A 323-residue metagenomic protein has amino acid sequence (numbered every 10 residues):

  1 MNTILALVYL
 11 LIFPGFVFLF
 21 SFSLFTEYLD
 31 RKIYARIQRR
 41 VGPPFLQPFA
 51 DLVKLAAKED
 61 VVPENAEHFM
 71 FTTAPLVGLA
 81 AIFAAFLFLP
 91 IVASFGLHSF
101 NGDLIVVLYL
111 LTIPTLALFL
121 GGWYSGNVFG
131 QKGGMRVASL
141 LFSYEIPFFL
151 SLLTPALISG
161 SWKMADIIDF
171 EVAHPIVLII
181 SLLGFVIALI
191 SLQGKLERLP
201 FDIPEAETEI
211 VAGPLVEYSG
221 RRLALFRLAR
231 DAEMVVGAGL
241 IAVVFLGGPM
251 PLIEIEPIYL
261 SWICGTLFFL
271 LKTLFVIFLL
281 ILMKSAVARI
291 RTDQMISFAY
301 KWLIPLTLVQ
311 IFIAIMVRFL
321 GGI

Functional and structural regions predicted by a protein language model:
M1-I323: Alpha-helical transmembrane segments of multi-pass membrane proteins predominantly involved in bioenergetics
